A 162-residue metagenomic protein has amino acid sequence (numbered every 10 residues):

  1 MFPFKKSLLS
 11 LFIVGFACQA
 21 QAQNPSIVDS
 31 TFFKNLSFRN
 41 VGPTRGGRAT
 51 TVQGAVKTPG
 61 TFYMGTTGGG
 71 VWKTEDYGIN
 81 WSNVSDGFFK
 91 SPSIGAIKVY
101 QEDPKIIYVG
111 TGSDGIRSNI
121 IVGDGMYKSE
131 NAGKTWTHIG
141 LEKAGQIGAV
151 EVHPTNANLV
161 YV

Functional and structural regions predicted by a protein language model:
M1-P25: Bacterial Sec-dependent N-terminal signal peptides
Q23-V162: Beta-propeller blade termini and top-face loops
